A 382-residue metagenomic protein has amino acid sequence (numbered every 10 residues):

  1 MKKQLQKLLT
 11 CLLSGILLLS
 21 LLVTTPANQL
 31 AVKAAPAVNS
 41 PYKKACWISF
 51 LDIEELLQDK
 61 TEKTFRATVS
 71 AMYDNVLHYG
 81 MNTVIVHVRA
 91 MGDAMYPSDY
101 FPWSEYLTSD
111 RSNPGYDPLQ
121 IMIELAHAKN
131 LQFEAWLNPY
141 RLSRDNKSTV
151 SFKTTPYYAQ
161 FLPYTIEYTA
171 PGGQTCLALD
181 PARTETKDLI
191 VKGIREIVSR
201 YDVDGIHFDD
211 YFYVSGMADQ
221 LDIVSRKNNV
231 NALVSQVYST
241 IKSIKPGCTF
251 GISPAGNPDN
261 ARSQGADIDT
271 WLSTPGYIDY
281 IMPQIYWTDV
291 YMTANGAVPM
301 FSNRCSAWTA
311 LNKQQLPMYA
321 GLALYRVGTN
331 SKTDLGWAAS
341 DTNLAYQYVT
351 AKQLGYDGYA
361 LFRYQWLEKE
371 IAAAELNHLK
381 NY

Functional and structural regions predicted by a protein language model:
L21-A37: Sec-dependent signal peptide cleavage junction
V38-A67, E124, E134-A135, Y140-E196 (+1 more regions): Active-site-adjacent "subsite" loops/lids of carbohydrate-active enzymes
K60-Y79, Y106-K129, N229-L233: Aromatic- and glycine-enriched glycan-recognition loops and surfaces that form the carbohydrate-binding subsites
A67-A94, R200-G205, G276-I281, A351-Y359: Catalytic domains of carbohydrate-active enzymes, especially glycoside hydrolases
M81-P114: Aromatic-lined carbohydrate-binding/catalytic grooves of carbohydrate-active enzymes
Y96-S109, R141-G173, Y211-V224, L335-G336: Aromatic- and acidic-residue-enriched segments that line the glycan-binding/catalytic groove of carbohydrate-active
Q132-R144, H207-Y211, R226-G265, L316-Y325: Aromatic-lined carbohydrate-recognition surfaces of secreted/lumenal glycan-active proteins
P275-S302, A307-Y382: Substrate-binding cleft of secreted/luminal carbohydrate-active enzymes
